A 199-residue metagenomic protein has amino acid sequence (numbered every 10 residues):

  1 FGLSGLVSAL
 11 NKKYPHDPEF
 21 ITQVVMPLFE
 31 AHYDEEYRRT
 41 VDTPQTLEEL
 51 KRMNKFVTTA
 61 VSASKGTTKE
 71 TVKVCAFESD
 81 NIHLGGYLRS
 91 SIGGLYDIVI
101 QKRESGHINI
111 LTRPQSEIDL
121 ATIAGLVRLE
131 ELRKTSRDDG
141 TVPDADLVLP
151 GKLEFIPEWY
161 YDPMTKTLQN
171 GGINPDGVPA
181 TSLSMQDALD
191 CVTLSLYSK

Functional and structural regions predicted by a protein language model:
F1-K199: C-terminal accessory domains and tails appended to enzymatic cores
